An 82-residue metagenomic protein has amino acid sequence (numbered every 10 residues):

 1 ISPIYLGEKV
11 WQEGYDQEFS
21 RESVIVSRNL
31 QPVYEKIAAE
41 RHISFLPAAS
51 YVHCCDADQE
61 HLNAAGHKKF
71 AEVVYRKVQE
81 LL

Functional and structural regions predicted by a protein language model:
I1-Y5, A49-S50: Short, well-ordered beta-to-alpha junction loops that form the rim of enzyme active sites and present histidine/acidic
L6-L46: Substrate-gating cap/lid alpha-helix
K9, C54, F70: Active-site-proximal flexible loops/turns
A39-E40, S50, A65, E72: Intrinsic disorder/low-complexity segments
A48-D58: Short helix/strand-capping connector loops at secondary-structure junctions
D58-L82: Histidine-centered active-site loop/cap adjacent to the catalytic His in serine esterases/O-acetyl transfer systems
